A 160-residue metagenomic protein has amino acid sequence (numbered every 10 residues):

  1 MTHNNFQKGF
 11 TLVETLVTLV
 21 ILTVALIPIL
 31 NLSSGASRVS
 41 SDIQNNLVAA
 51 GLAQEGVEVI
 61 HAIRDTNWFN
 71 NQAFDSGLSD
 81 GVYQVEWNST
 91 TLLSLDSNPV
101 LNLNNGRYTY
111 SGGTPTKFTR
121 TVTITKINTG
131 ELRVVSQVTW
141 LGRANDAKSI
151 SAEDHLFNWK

Functional and structural regions predicted by a protein language model:
M1-N5: N-terminal secretory signal peptides that target proteins for export/translocation
F6, F10-Q54: Aliphatic-rich helix starts adjacent to a transmembrane/signal segment
L47-K160: Low-complexity, Gly/Pro-rich coil/beta segments used as flexible assembly/activation regions
